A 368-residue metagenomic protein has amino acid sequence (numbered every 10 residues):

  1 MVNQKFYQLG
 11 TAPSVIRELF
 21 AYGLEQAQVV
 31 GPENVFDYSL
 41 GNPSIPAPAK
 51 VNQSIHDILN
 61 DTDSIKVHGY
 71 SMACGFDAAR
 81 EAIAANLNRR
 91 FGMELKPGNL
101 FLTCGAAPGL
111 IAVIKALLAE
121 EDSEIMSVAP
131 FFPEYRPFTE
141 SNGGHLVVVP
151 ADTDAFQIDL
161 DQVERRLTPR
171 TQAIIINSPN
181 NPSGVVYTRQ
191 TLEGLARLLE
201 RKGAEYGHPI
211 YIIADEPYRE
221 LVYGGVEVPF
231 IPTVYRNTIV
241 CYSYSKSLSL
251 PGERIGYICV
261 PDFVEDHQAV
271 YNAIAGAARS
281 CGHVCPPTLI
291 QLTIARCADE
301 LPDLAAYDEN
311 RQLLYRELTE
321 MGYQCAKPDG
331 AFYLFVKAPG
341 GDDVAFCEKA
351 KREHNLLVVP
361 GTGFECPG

Functional and structural regions predicted by a protein language model:
M1-L19, Q26-T62, C74, A78 (+1 more regions): PLP-dependent class I/II
K66-V67: Pre-Walker A segment
